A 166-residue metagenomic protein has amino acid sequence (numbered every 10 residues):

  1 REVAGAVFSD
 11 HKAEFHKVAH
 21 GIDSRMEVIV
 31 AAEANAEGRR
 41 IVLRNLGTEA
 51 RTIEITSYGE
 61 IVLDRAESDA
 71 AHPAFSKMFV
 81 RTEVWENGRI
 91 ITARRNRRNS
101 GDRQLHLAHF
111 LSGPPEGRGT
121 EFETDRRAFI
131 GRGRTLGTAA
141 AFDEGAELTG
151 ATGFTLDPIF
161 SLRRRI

Functional and structural regions predicted by a protein language model:
R1-A36, R134-L162: Extended, loop-rich substrate-binding clefts of extracytoplasmic carbohydrate-active enzymes
A13-F15, V30-E33, E37-A141: Polysaccharide-binding surfaces and accessory modules of carbohydrate-active proteins
R165-I166: Acidic/histidine-enriched ion/cofactor-binding microenvironments in catalytic or ligand-binding pockets
